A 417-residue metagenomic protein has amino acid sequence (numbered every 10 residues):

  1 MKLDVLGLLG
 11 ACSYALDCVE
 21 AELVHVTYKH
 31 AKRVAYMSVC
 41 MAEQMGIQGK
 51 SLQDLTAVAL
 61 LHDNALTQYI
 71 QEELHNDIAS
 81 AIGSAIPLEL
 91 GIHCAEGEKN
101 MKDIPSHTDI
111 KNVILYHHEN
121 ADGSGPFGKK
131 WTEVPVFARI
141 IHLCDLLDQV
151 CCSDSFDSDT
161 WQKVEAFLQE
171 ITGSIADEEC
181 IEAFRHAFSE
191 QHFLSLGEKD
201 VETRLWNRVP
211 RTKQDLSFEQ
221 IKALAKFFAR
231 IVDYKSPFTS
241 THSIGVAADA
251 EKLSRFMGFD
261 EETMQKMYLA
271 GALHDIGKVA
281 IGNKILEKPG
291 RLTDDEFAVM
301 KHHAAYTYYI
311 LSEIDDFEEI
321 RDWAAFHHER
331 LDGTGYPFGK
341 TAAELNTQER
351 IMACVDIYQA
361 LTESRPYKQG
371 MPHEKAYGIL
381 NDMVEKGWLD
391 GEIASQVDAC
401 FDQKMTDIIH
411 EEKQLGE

Functional and structural regions predicted by a protein language model:
L3-E417: Histidine- and acidic-residue-rich, metal-dependent catalytic cores
